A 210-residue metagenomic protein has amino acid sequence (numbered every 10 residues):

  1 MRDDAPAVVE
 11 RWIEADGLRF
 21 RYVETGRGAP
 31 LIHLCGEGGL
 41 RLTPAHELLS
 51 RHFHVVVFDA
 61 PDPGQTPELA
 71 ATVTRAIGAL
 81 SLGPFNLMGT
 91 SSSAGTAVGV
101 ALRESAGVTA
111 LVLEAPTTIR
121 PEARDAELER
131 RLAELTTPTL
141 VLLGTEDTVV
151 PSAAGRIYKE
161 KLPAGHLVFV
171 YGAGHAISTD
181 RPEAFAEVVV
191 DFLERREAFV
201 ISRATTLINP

Functional and structural regions predicted by a protein language model:
D16-G64: Conserved HGGG/HGGXW glycine-rich cap/lid loop of the alpha/beta-hydrolase fold
G17, R120-R131: Active-site nucleophile elbow and catalytic-triad environment of alpha/beta-hydrolase enzymes
V56-M88, E187: Active-site loop/oxyanion-hole signature of alpha/beta-hydrolase fold enzymes
G83-R120: Conserved hydrolase catalytic core segment
L135, V141-L143: Short beta-strand/loop motif that positions the catalytic acidic residue of the alpha/beta-hydrolase fold
T137, P151-E160: Short alpha-helix in the alpha/beta-hydrolase fold that links the catalytic acid
E146-V150, H175: Acidic catalytic loop of the alpha/beta-hydrolase fold
G165-P210: Catalytic active-site module of serine/aspartate enzymes centered on a nucleophile-bearing elbow/loop
